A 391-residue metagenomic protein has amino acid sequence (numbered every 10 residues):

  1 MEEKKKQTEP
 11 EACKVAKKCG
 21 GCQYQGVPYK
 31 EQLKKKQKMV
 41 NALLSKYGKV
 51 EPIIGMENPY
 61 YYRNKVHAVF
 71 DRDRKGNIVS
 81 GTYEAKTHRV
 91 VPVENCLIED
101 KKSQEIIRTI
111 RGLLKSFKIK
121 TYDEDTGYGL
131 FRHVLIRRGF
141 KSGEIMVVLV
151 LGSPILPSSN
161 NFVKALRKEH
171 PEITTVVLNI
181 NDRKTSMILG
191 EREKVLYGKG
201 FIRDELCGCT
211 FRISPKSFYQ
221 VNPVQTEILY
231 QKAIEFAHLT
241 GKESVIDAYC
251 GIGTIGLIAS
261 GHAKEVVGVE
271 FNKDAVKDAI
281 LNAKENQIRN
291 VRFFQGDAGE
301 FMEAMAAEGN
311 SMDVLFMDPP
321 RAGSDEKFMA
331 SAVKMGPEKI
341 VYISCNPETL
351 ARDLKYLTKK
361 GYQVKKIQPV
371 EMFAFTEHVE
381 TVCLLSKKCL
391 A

Functional and structural regions predicted by a protein language model:
E2, V69-D73, R137, V150-G152 (+1 more regions): Solvent-exposed residues in well-ordered beta-strands and their adjoining turns, especially edge/terminal strands
E2-K6, S158-N160, K164-K168, E172-A391: Rossmann-like S-adenosyl-L-methionine
Q7, Q23-T121, I136, K141 (+1 more regions): Extended interfacial segments that mediate partner engagement and assembly in macromolecular machines
E9, C13, R89, K388-A391: Flexible, glycine-/basic-rich loop-and-beta segments that form/coincide with the SAM-dependent methyltransferase
C13, C19-C22: Short cysteine clusters
N64, G143-I145, K242-E243: Nucleotide donor/acceptor-binding cores
D71, I136, G143-G152, T210-S214: Short, aliphatic-rich beta-strand segments
G81-E84, V148-V150, A279: Short, acidic/hydrophobic/Gly-rich beta-strand patch recurrent on exposed beta strands that often constitutes part
